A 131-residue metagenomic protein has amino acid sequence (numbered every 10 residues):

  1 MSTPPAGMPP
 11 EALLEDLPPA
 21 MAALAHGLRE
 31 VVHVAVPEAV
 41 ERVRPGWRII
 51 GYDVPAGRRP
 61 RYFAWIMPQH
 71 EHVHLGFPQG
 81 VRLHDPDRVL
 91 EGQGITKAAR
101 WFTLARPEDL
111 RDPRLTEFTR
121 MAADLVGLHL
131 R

Functional and structural regions predicted by a protein language model:
M1-R131: Charge-dense, helix-prone N-terminal extensions
